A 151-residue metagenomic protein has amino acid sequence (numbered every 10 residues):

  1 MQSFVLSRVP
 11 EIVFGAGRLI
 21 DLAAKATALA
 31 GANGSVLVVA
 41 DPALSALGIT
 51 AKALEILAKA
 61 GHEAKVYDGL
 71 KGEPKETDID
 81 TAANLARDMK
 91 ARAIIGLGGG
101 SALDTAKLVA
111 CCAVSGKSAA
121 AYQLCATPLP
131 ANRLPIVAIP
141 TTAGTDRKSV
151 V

Functional and structural regions predicted by a protein language model:
M1-A93: ATP/NTP phosphate-donor binding region
T77-V151: Glycine/threonine-rich beta-strand-loop-alpha-helix active-site module that forms ligand/phosphate-binding
